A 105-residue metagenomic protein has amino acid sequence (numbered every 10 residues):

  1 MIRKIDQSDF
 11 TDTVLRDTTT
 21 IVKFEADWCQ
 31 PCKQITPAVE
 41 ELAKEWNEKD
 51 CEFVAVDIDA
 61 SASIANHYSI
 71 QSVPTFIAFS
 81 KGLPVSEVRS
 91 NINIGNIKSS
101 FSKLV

Functional and structural regions predicted by a protein language model:
M1-D12: N-terminal "domain-start" segment that seeds a small globular fold
L15-D27: Short active-site neighborhood of thiol/selenol oxidoreductases, capturing the structured segment around
I21-V22, F53, F76: Hydrophobic beta-strand anchors of alpha/beta hydrolase catalytic cores
K23, Q30, T36, H67-Y68: ABC family nucleotide-binding domain
C29-C32, F76: The canonical Cys-X-X-Cys-His
K33-N47: Typically the conserved alpha-helix immediately C-terminal to a functionally engaged Cys/Sec in thioredoxin-like
I58-A65: Structural microenvironment flanking redox-active thiols in thiol-disulfide oxidoreductases
S72, I77-V105: Non-catalytic, surface beta->alpha helical segment in thiol-disulfide oxidoreductase systems
